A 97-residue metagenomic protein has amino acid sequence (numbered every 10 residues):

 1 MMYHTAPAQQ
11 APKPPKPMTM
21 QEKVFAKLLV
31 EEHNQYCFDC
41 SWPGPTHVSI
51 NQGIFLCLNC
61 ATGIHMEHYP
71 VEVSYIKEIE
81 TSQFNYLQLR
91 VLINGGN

Functional and structural regions predicted by a protein language model:
M1-Q9: Extended, low-complexity, charged intrinsically disordered regions
A11-P12, M18-M20, F25, N59-N97: Cys/His-rich, Zn2+-coordinating zinc-finger modules
C37-C40, C57: Short cysteine-rich clusters marking metal-coordination/redox-active sites
C40-P43, G63: Cys/His-rich metal-chelating microdomains
W42-Q52: Canonical RING-type zinc finger of E3 ubiquitin-protein ligases
I50-C60: RING/U-box catalytic core of ubiquitin/SUMO E3 ligases
